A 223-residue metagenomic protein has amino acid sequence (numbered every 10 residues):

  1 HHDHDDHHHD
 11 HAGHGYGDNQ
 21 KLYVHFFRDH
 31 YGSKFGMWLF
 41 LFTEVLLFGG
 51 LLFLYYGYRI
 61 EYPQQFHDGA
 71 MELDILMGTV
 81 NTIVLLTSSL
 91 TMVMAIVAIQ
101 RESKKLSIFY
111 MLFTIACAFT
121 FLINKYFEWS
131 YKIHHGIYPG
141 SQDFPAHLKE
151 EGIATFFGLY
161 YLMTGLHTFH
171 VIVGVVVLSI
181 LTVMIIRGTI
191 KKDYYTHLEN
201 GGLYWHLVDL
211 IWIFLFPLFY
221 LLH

Functional and structural regions predicted by a protein language model:
H1-H223: ...captures the hydrophobic TM-helix bundle architecture rather than a specific catalytic motif, and can also fire on
